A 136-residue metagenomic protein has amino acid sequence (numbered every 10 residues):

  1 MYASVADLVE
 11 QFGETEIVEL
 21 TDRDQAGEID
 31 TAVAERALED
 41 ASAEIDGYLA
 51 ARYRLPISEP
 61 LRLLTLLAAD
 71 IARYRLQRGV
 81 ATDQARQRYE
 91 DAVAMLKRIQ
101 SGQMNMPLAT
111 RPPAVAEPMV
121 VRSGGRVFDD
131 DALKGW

Functional and structural regions predicted by a protein language model:
M1-R62, P118-W136: Conserved short "hinge" loops at termini or chain/domain junctions
G47, A51, L63-T82: Ordered, amphipathic secondary-structure segments that act as subunit-interaction surfaces in large macromolecular
I71-W136: Short loop/turn elements at secondary-structure junctions
